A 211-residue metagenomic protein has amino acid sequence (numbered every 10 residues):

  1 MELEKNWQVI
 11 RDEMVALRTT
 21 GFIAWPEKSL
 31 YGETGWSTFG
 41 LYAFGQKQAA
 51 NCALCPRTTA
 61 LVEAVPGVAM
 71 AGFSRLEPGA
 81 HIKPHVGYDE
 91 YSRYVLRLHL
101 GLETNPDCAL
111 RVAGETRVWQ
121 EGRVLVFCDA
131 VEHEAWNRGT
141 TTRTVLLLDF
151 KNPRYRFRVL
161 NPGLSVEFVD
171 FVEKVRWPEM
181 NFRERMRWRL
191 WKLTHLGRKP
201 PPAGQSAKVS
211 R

Functional and structural regions predicted by a protein language model:
M1-S92, N105-D107, F157-R211: Fe(II)/2-oxoglutarate oxygenase catalytic core
G72, H99, E134: Short, surface-exposed charged micro-motifs
K83-H85, A109-L110, F127, H133-G139: Short beta-strand His + acidic residue motifs that chelate non-heme Fe in jelly-roll/DSBH and cupin folds
V95-L100, V126, T141-R156: A short hydrophobic beta-strand segment most commonly corresponding to one strand of the jelly-roll/cupin
G101-E121: A short beta-strand-loop-beta hairpin characteristic of the jelly-roll/cupin
V118-E132: Conserved metal-binding segment of the jelly-roll/cupin
V131-L148, N152, L160-L164: Acidic/histidine-enriched, beta-strand-rich ligand/metal-binding domains
